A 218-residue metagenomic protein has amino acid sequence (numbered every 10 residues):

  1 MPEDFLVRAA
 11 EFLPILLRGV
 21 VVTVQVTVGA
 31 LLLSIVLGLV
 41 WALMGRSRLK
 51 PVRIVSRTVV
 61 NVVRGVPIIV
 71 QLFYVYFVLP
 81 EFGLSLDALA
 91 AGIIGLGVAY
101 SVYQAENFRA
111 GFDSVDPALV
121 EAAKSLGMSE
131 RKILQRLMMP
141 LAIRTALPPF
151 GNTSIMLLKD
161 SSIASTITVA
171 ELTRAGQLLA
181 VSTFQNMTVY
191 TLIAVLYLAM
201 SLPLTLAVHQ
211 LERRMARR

Functional and structural regions predicted by a protein language model:
M1-R218: Transmembrane alpha-helices and adjacent helix-loop boundaries
